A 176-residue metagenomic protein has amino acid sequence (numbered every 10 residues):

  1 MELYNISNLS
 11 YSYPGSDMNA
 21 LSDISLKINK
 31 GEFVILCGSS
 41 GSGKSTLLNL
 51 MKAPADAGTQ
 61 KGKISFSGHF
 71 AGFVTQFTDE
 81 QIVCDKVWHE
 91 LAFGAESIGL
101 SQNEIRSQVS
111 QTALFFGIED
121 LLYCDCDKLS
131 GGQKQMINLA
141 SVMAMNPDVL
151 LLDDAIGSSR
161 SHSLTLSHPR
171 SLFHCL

Functional and structural regions predicted by a protein language model:
M1-I6, S10-D23, A55-T59, Q102: A short, flexible loop at the N-terminus of ABC-type nucleotide-binding domains that lies
C37-S39: The feature captures the beta-strand-to-loop junction immediately N-terminal to the Walker
N103-L121: Conserved ABC ATPase "signature" region
D125-L129, Q133: Conserved ABC ATPase signature
L139: Hydrophobic anchor residue at the start of the ABC signature
N146: Conserved catalytic motifs of ABC-family nucleotide-binding domains
L150-D154: Catalytic Walker B motif of ABC-type/P-loop ATPase nucleotide-binding domains
